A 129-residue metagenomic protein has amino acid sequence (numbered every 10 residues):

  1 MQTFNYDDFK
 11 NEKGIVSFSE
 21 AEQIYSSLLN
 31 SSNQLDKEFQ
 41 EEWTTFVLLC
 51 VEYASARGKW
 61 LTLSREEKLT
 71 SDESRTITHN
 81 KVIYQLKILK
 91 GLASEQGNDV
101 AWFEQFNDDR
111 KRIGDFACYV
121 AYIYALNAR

Functional and structural regions predicted by a protein language model:
M1, N11-G14, Q23, S74 (+2 more regions): Intrinsic-disorder/low-complexity loop/linker signature
M1-D7, S32, E38, K68 (+4 more regions): Short linear motifs centered on Gly/Pro in flexible linkers and helix caps
Q2-R57: Short terminal alpha-helical segments
I15, N33-F39, K59-D72, E95-W102: Charged, low-complexity interaction regions
L35, E42, L49, A56 (+5 more regions): Amphipathic coiled-coil alpha-helices
Y84-R129: Amphipathic alpha-helical binding modules
